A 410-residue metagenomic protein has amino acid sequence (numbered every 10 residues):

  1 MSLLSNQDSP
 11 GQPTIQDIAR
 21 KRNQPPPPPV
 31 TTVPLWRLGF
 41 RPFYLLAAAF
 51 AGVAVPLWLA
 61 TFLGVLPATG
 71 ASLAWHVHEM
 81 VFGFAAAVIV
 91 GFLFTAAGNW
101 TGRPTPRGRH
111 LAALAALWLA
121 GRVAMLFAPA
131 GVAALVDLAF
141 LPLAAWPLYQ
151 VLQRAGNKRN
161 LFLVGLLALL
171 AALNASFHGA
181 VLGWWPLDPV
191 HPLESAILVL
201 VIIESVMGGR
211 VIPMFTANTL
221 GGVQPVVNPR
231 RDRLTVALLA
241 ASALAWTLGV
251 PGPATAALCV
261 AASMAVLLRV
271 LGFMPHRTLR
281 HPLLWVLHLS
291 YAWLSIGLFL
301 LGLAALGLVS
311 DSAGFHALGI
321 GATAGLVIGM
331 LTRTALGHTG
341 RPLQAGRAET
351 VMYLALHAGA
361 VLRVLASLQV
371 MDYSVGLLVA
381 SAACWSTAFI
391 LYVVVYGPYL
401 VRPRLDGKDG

Functional and structural regions predicted by a protein language model:
M1-G410: Hydrophobic alpha-helical transmembrane segments of multi-pass integral membrane proteins
